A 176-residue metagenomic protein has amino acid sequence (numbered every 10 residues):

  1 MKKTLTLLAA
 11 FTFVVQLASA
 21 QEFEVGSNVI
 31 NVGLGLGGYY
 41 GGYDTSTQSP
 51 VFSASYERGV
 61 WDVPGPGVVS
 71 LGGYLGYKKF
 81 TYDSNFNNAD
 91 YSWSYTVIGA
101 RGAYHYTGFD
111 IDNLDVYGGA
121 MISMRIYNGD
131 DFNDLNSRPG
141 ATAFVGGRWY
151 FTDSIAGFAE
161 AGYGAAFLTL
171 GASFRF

Functional and structural regions predicted by a protein language model:
M1-G26: Cleavable N-terminal export/targeting peptides
A20-D62, G171-R175: Short glycine/proline- and aromatic-enriched beta-strand/turn motifs that initiate or cap beta-hairpins
Q21-S27, W61-V69, G108-D115, F151-I155: Short loop/turn motifs that connect adjacent beta-strands in outer-membrane beta-barrel proteins
G26-N28, S46-F52, S92-I98, L114 (+2 more regions): Residues that define the transmembrane beta-barrel architecture of outer-membrane proteins
I30-L34, A54, L71-L75, A100-G102 (+3 more regions): Membrane-embedded beta-strand positions of outer-membrane beta-barrel proteins
L34-Y40, R58, L75-T81, Y106 (+3 more regions): Transmembrane beta-strands of outer-membrane beta-barrel pores
Y40-S49, G65, F86-N87, D110 (+2 more regions): Solvent-exposed loop/turn segments connecting transmembrane beta-strands in outer-membrane beta-barrel proteins
V51-D62, I98-T107, P139-F151, F167-F176: Feature captures outer-membrane beta-barrel proteins of Gram-negative bacteria and organelles
